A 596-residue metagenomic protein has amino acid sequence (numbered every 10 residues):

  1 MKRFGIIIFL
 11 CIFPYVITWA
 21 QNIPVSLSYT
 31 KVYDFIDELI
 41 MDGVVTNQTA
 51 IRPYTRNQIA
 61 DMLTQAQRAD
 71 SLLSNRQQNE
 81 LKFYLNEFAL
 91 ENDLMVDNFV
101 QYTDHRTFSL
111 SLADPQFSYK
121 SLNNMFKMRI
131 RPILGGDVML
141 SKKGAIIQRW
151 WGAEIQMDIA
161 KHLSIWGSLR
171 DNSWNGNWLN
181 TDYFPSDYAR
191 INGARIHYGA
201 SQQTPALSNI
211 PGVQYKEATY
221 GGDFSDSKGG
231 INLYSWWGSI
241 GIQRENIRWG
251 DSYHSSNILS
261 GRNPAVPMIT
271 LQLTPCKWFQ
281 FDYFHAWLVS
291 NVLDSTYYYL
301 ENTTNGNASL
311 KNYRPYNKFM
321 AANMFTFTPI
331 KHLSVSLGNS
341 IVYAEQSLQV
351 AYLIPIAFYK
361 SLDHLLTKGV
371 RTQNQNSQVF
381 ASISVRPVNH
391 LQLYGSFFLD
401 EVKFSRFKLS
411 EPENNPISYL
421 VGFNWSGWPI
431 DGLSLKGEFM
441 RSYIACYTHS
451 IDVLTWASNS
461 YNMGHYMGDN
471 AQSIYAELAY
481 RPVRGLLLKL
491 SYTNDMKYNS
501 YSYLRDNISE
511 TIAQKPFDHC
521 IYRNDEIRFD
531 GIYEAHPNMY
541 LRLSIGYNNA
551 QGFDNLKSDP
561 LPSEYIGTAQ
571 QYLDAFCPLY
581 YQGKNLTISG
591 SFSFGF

Functional and structural regions predicted by a protein language model:
M1-I23, F596: Bacterial Sec-dependent N-terminal signal peptides
K2, T55, N499: Short periplasmic/luminal acceptor-recognition loop of GT-C membrane glycosyltransferases, typified by
G5, L10, A69, L288-N291 (+3 more regions): Short regulatory "switch" loops immediately downstream of catalytic or recognition motifs within protein catalytic
C11, R244-N246, F529: An exposure/low-complexity boundary signal
N22-D42: Short N-terminal segments immediately surrounding and downstream of signal-peptide cleavage
I23, V45-A50, T55-N57, M62 (+6 more regions): Outer-membrane beta-barrel channel domains
F224, T328-F596: Exposed, low-structure sequence patches enriched in small/polar residues
